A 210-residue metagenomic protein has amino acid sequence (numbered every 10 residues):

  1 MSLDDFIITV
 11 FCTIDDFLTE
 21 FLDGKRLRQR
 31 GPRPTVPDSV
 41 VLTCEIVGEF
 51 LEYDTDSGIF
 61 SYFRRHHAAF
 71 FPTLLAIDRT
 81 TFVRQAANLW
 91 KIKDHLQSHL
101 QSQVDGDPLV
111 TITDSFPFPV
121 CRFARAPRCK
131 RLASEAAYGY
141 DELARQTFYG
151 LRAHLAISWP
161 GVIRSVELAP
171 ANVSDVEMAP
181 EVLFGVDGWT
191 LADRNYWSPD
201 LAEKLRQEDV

Functional and structural regions predicted by a protein language model:
M1-V210: Short alpha-helical elements
